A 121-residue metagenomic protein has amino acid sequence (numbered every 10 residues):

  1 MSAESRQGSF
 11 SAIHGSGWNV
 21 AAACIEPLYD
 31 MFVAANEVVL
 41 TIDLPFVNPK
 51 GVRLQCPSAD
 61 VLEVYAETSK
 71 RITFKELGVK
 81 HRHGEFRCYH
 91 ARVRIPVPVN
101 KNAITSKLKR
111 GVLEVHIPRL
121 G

Functional and structural regions predicted by a protein language model:
M1-G121: Alpha-crystallin/small heat shock protein
